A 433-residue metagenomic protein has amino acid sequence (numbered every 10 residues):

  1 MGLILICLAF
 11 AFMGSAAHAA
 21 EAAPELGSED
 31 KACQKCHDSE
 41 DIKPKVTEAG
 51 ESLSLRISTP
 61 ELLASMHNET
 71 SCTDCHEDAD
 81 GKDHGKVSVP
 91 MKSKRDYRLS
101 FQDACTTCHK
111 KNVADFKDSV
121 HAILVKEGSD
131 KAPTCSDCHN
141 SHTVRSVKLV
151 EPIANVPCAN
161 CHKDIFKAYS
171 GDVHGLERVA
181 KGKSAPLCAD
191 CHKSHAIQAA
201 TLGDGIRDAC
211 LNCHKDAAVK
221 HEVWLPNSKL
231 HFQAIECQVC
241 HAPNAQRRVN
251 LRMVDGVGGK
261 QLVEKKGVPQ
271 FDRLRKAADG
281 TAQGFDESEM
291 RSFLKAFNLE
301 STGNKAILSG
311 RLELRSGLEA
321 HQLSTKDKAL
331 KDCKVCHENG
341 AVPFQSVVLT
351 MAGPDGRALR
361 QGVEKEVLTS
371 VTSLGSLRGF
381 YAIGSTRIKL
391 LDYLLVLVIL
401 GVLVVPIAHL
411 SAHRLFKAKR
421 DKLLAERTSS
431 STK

Functional and structural regions predicted by a protein language model:
M1-G2, N68: Accessible peptide chain termini
G2-M13: Bacterial N-terminal signal peptides
A17-K433: C-type cytochrome heme-c attachment and multiheme electron-transfer modules
